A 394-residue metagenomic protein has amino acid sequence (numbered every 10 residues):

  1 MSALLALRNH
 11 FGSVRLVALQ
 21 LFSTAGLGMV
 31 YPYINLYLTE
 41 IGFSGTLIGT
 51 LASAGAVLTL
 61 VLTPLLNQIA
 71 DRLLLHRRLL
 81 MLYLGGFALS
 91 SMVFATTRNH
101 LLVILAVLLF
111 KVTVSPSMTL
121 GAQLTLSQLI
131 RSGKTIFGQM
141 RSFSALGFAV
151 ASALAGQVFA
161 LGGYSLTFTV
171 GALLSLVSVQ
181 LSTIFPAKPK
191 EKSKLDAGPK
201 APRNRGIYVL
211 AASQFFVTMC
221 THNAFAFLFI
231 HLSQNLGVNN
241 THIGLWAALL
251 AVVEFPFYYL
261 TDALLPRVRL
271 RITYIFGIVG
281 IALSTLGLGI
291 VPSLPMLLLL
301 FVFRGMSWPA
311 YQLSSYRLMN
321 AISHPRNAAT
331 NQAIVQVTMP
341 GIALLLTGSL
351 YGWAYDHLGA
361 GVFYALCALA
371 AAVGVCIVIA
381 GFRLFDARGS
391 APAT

Functional and structural regions predicted by a protein language model:
A3-A56, I207-W246, Q312: Helix-loop boundary and gating motifs at the non-cytosolic
L21, H100-S117, F215-F216, M296-A310: Hydrophobic core of transmembrane alpha-helices in multi-pass small-molecule transporters, especially MFS/SLC-type
V61-L75, F159, F257-R269, Y355-D356: Helix-to-loop junctions at the C-terminal end of transmembrane segments in multipass secondary transporters
R78-M92, A172, I272-G287: Structural signature of the two symmetry-related core transmembrane helices
L108-F143: Cytoplasmic helix-loop-helix junction between adjacent transmembrane helices in 12-TM secondary transporters
L166-T183, V362-G381: Symmetry-related core transmembrane helices of the 12-TM Major Facilitator Superfamily/SLC fold
R271-S315: C-terminal transmembrane helical hairpin of 12-TM major facilitator-type secondary transporters
A329-H357: A late C-terminal transmembrane helix in Major Facilitator Superfamily
